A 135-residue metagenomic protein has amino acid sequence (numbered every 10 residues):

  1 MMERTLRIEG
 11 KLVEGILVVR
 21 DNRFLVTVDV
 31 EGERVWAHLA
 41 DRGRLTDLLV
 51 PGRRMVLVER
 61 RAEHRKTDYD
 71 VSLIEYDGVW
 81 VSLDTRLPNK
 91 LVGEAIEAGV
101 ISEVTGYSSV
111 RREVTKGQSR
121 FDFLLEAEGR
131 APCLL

Functional and structural regions predicted by a protein language model:
M1-E9, V100-E103: Short boundary/loop segments of OB/S1/cold-shock single-stranded nucleic-acid-binding domains
K11, W80-D84, E97, V104-L135: Active-site metal-binding core of divalent-cation-utilizing nuclease and nuclease-like domains
G15-L17: Conserved hydrophobic positions within beta-strands
V19, E59-H64: Short, charged beta-turn/beta-strand-edge "cap" motif at the junction between a beta-strand and an adjacent loop
N22-T27: Short aromatic-glycine-enriched beta-strand elements
V35-L45: Short alpha-helix capping/helix-loop boundary micro-motifs
G43-V56: Short nucleic-acid-contacting surface segments enriched for D/E, G, S/T with interspersed K/R
A62-W80: OB-fold/S1-family single-stranded nucleic acid-binding modules
